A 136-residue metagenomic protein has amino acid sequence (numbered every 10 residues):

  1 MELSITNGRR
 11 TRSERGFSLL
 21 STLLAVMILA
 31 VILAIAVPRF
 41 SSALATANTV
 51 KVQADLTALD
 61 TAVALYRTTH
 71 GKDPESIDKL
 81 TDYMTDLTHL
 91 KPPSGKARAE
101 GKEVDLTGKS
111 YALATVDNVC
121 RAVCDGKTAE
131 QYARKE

Functional and structural regions predicted by a protein language model:
M1-F17: N-terminal leader/signal peptides at the extreme start of proteins
R12-F40: N-terminal single-pass transmembrane signal-anchor helix
L29-A30, D55-L56, G101, A122: Alpha-helical interaction segments
A34, P38, S42-T81: Conserved hydrophobic/amphipathic alpha-helical signal-anchor segments
T61-E136: Extracellular/periplasmic head regions of type IV pilus-like filament subunits
